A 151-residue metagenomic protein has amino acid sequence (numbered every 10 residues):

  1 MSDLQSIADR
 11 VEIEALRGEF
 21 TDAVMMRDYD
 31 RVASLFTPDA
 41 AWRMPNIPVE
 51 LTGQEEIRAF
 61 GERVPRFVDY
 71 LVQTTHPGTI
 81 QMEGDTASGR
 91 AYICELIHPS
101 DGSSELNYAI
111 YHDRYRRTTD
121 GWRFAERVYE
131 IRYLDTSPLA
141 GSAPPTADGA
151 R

Functional and structural regions predicted by a protein language model:
M1-P38: Short, low-complexity N-terminal intrinsically disordered segments enriched in polar/charged residues
R10-G18, D30-R31, D85, R90-Y92 (+1 more regions): Binding-site signature for planar aromatic cofactors or substrates
Y29-C94: A solvent-exposed, acidic/Ser-Thr-rich amphipathic alpha-helical stretch
S88, Y108-P138: Short beta-strand edge/turn micro-motifs at domain boundaries
E95-I97, E130-I131: Short, surface-exposed beta-strand-loop junctions and turns on beta-sheet-rich folds
L96-S104: Short, cysteine-centered beta-strand-loop-beta hairpins and adjacent loop/turn segments enriched in charged/polar
D135-R151: Acidic/histidine-enriched, glycine/proline-rich intrinsically disordered or flexible terminal extensions
